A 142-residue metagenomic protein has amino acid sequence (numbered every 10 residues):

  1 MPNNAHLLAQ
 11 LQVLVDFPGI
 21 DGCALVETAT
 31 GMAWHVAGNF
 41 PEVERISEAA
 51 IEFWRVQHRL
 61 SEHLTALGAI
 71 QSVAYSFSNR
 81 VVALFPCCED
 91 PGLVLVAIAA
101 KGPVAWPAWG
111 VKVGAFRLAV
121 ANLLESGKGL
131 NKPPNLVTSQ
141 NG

Functional and structural regions predicted by a protein language model:
M1-D21, T30-G142: Acidic, low-complexity cytosolic segments
E27: Conserved acidic functional residues
